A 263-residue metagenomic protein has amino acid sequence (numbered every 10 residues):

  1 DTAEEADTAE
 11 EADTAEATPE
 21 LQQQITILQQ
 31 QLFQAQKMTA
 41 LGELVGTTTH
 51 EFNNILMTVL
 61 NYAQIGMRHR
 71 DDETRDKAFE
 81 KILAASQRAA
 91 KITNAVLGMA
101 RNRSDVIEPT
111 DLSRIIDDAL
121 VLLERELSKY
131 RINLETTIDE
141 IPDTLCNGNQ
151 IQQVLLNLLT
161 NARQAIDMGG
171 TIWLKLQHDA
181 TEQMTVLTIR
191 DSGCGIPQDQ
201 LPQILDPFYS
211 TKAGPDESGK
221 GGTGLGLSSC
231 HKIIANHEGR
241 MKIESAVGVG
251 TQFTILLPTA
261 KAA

Functional and structural regions predicted by a protein language model:
D1-Q36: Amphipathic alpha-helical coiled-coil "transmission" helices that mediate dimerization and conformational coupling
A3-A6, Q22, L44, I55 (+1 more regions): Generic alpha-helical structural signal
A17-I27, G46-M57: Short, charge-rich amphipathic segments
G46, F52-A263: Core catalytic ATP-binding domain of two-component histidine kinases
